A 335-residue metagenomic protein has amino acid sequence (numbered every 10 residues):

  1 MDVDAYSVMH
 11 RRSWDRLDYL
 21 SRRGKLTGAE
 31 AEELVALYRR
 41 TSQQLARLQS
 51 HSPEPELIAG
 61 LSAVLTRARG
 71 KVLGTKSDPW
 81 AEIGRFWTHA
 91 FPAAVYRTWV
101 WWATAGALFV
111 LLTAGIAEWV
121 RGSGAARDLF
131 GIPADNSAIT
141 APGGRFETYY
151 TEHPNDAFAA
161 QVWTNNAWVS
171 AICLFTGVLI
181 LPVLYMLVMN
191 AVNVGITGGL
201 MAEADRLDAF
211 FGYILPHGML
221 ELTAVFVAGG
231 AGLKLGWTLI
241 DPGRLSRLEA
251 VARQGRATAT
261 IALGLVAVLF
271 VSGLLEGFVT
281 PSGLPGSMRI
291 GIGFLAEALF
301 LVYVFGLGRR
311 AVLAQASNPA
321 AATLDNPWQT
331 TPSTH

Functional and structural regions predicted by a protein language model:
M1-G84: Soluble N-terminal domains of membrane-associated systems
S62, E118-G144: Interfacial/capping segments of alpha-helical transmembrane domains
E82-T98, Y149, H153, A157 (+1 more regions): Cytosolic juxtamembrane amphipathic/interface segments immediately preceding and feeding into a transmembrane helix
A93-V110: Alpha-helical transmembrane segments and their helix-start/interface "positive-inside/aromatic belt" motifs in integral
E152-P182: Individual transmembrane alpha-helix segments
G198-G286, I290-E297: Hydrophobic alpha-helical transmembrane segments and adjacent short intramembrane/lumenal linkers of inner/organellar
V304-N318: Membrane-interface capping segments at transmembrane-helix boundaries
A314-H335: Short, highly charged, low-complexity non-transmembrane loops/tails of multi-pass membrane proteins
